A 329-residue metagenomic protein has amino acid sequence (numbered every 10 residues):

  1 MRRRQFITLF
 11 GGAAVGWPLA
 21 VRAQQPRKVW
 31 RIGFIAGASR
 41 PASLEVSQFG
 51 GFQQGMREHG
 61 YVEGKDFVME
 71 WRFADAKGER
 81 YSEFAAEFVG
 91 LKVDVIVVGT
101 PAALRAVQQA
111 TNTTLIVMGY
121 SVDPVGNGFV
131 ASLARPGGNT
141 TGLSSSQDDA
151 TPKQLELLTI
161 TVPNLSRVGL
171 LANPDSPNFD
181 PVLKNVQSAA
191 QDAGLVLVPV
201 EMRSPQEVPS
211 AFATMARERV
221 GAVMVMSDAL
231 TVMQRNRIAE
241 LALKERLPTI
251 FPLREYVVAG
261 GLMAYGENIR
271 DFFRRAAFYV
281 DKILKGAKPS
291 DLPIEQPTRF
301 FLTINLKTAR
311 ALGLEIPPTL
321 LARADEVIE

Functional and structural regions predicted by a protein language model:
M1-E329: Short hydrophobic alpha-helices and adjacent helix-cap/hinge residues
